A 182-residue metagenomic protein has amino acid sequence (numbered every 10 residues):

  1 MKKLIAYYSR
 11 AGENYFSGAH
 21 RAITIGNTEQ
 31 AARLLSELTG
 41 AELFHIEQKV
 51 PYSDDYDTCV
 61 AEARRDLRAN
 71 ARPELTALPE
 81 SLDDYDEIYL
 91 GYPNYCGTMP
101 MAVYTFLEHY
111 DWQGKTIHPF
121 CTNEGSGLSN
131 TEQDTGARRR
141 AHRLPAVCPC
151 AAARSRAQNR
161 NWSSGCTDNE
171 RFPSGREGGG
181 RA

Functional and structural regions predicted by a protein language model:
M1-D86, G97, Y104, E108 (+2 more regions): N-terminal beta1-alpha1-beta2 submodule of the flavodoxin-like/Rossmannoid cofactor-binding fold
K2-A6, F44, N130-Q133, H142-P145 (+2 more regions): Extracytoplasmic/periplasmic soluble domains downstream of a signal peptide or transmembrane helix
A11-E13, K49-P51, N94-G97, E124-G127 (+1 more regions): Solvent-exposed loop/turn segments at secondary-structure junctions within structured extracellular/periplasmic domains
N27-A31, T131, T135, N159: Stable alpha-helical elements in mature extracytoplasmic
L82, E108-G114, R138-R139: Short, conserved loop/helix-junction motifs that constitute active-site signature segments in enzyme catalytic cores
H118-R156: Short, glycine-/small-residue-rich phosphate/pyrophosphate-handling segment
R143-A182: Glycine-rich phosphate/pyrophosphate-binding loop and the adjoining helix
